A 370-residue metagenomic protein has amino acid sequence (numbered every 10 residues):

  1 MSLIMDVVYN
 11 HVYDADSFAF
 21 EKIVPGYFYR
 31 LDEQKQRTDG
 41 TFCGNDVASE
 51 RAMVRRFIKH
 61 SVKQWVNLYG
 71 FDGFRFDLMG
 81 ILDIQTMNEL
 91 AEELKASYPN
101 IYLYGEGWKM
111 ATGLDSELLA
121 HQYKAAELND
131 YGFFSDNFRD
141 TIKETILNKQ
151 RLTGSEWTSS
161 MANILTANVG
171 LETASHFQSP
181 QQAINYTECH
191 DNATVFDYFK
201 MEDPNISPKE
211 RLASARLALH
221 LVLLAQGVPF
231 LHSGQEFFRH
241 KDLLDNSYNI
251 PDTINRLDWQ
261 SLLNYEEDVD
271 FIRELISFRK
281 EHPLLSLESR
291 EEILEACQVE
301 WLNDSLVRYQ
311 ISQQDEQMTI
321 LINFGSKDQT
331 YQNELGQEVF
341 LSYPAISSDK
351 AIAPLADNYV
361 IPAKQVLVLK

Functional and structural regions predicted by a protein language model:
M1-Y69, M79, E89-L94, Y98: Substrate-binding/active-site clefts of carbohydrate-active enzymes
V7-S17, L78-D83, E106-M110, G234-K241 (+1 more regions): Short, solvent-exposed turn/loop segments enriched in Gly/Ser/Thr/Pro and often Arg
G40-R55, F71-L82, F199-R211, W259-L262: The substrate-binding groove and active-site-proximal loops of carbohydrate-active enzymes, especially glycoside
V54, I58-W65, T86, Y186 (+2 more regions): Alpha-helical packing segments of well-folded alpha/beta enzyme cores
G70, F196-M201, N249-R256: Short acidic (Asp/Glu) and glycine-rich catalytic loops that position anionic groups and cofactors
A91-E92, A96-F238, L243-L244, A296-C297 (+3 more regions): Conserved alpha/beta catalytic core and glycan-binding cleft of carbohydrate-active enzymes
K209-L212, L223-L231, Q235-F237, K241-K370: Carbohydrate-interacting/catalytic domains
